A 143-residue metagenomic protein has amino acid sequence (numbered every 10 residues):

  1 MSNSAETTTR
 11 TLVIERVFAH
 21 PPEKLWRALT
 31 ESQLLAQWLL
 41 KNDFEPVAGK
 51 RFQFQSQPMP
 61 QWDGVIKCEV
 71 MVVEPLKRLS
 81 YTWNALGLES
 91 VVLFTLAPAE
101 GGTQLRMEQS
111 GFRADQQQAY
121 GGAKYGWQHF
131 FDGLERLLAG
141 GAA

Functional and structural regions predicted by a protein language model:
M1-N42: Hydrophobic ligand-binding cavity/cleft-lining segments
T9-T11, M107-A114: A short small-residue
E23, L34, P75-R78, D132 (+2 more regions): Generic structural signal for secondary-structure transition and capping sites
L40-F44, R51-Q53, P58-Q104, S110-F112: Hydrophobic-ligand binding "helix-grip"
S110-A143: A conserved amphipathic terminal alpha-helix motif
